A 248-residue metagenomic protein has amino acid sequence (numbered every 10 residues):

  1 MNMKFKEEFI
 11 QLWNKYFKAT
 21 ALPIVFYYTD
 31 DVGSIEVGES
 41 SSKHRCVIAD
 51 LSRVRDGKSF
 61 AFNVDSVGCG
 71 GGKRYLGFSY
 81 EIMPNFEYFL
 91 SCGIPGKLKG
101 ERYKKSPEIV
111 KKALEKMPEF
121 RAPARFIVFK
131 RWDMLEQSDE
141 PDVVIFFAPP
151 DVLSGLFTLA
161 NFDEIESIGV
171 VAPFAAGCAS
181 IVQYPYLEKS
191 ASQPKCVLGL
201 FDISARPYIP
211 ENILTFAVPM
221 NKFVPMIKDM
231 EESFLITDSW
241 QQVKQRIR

Functional and structural regions predicted by a protein language model:
M1-M3: Ferredoxin-type iron-sulfur electron-transfer modules and their immediate structural context
F5-R248: Acidic, serine/proline-rich low-complexity intrinsically disordered regions
